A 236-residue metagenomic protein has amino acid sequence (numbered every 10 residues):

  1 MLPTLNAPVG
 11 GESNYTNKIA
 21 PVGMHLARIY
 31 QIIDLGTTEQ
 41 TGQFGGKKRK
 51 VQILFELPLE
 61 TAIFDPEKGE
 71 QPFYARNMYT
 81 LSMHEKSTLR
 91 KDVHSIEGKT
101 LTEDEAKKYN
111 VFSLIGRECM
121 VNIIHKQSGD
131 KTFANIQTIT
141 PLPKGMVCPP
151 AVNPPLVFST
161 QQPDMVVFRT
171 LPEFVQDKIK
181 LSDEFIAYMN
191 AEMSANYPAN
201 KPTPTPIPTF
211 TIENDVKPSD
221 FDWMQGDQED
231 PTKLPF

Functional and structural regions predicted by a protein language model:
M1-F236: Short beta-rich binding modules
